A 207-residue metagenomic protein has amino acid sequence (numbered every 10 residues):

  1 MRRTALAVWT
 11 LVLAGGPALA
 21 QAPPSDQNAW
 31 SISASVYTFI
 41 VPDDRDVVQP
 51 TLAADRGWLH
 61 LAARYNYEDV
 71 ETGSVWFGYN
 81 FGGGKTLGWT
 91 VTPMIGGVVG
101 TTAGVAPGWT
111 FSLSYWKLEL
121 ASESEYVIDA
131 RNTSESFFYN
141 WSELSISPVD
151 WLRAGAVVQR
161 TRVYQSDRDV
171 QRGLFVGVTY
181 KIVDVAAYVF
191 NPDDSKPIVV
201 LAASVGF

Functional and structural regions predicted by a protein language model:
M1-N28, F207: Cleavable N-terminal export/targeting peptides
A20-W58: Outer-membrane beta-barrel initiation region
W30, G57-A62, G84-V91, W116-S122 (+2 more regions): Repeated loop/turn-to-beta-strand initiation elements of outer-membrane beta-barrel proteins
Y37-V48, A62-V75, G97-A106, I128-F138 (+2 more regions): Solvent-exposed loop/turn segments connecting transmembrane beta-strands in outer-membrane beta-barrel proteins
P50-L52, L61-Y65, F77, F111 (+6 more regions): Membrane-embedded beta-strands that build the outer-membrane beta-barrel scaffold
Y67-E125: Gram-negative (and chloroplast) outer-membrane scaffold detector with strong preference for beta-barrel transmembrane
F77, L174-V183, D194-F207: Outer-membrane beta-barrel "beta-signal"
G100-R160: Detector for outer-membrane/organellar transmembrane beta-barrel domains, recognizing the amphipathic beta-strand
